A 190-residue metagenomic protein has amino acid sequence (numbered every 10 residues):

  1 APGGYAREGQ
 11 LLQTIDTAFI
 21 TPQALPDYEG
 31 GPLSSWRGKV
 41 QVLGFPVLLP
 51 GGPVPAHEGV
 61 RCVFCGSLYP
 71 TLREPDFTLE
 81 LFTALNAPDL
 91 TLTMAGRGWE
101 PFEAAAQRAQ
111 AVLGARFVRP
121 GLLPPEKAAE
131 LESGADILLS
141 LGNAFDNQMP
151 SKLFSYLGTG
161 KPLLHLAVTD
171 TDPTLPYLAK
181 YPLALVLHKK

Functional and structural regions predicted by a protein language model:
A1-Q10, L49: Nucleotide-sugar donor phosphate/pyrophosphate-binding loop at the beta->alpha transition of glycosyltransferases
L11-V40: A short, active-site helix/loop in glycosyltransferases that binds the activated sugar's phosphate group
Q13, P124-A135, G158: Short acidic alpha-helix that forms the nucleotide-activated donor recognition element in Leloir-type transferases
F19, P55-R73, L79-F82: Conserved donor-binding/catalytic core segment of Leloir-type glycosyltransferases
A24-L25, V42-G52, Y69, W99: Short beta-strand->alpha-helix junction loop in the catalytic core of nucleotide-activated group-transfer enzymes
P75-D89, A109: Short hydrophobic signal-anchor/transmembrane segments that target glycosyltransferases and glycosylation machinery
T93-G98, E103-K127, P182, L187: Nucleotide-activated donor-binding/catalytic signature segment of Leloir-type glycosyltransferases, i.e., the conserved
S133-K190: Catalytic binding pocket for nucleotide-activated donors in carbohydrate/polymer assembly enzymes
